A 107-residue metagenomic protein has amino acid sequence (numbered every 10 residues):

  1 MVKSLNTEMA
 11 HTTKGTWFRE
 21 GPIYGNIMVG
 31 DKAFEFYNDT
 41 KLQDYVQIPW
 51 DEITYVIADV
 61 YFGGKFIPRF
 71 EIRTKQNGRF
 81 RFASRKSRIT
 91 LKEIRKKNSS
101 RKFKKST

Functional and structural regions predicted by a protein language model:
M1-M28, V46, T74-F80, S84-T107: Anionic N-terminal interaction surfaces
W17-N26, G30-R69: Phosphoinositide-binding peripheral membrane targeting modules
